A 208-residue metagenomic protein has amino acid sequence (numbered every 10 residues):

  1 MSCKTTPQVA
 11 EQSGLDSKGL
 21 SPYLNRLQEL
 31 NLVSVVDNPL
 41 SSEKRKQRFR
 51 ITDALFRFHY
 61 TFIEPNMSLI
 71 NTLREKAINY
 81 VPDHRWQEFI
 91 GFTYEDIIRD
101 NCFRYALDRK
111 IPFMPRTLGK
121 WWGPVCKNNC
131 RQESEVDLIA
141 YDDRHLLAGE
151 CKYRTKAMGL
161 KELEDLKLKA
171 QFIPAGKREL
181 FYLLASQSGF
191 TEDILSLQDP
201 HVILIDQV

Functional and structural regions predicted by a protein language model:
M1-K4, I97-R99: Short intrinsically disordered, low-complexity coil segments enriched in acidic
S2-Q12: Short acidic, hydrophobic short linear motifs in intrinsically disordered regions
C3-T5, S21-P22, S34-D37: Extended interaction regions within the primary functional domain
S13-L30: Short amphipathic alpha-helical interaction segments
Y23, L30-N31, T52, D96: P-loop NTPase catalytic cores that bind/hydrolyze ATP
Q28-L40: A short, conserved structural fragment
N38-P39, E43, Q47-V208: A cross-kingdom feature that marks ATP-driven nucleic-acid transaction machinery
